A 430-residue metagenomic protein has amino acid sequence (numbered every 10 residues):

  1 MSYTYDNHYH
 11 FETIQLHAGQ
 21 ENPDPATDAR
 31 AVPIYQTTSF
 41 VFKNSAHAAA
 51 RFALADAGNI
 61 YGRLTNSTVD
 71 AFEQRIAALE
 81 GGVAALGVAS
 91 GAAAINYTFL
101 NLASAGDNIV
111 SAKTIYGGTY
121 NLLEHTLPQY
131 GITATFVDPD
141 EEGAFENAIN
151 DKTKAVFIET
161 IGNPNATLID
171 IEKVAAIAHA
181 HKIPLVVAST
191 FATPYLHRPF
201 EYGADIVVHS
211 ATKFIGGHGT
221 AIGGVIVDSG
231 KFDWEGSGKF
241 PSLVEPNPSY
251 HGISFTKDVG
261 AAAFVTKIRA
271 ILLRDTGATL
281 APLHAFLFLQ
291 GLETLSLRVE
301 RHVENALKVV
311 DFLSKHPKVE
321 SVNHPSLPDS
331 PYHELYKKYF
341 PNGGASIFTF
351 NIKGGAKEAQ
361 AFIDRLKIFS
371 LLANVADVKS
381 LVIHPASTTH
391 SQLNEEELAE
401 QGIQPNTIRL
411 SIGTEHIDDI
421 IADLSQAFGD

Functional and structural regions predicted by a protein language model:
S2, E12, V83, E124 (+5 more regions): PLP-dependent enzyme catalytic core of the Aspartate aminotransferase-like
S2-Y35, I226: Short conserved active-site loop signatures built around small residues
Y3-D6, N22-P23, A85-K315: Conserved PLP-enzyme active-site core in the AAT-like
P23, V41-S45, D233-W234, L295 (+3 more regions): Short, acidic Gly/Pro/Ser/Thr-rich loop/turn segments
N44-A93, G118-H125: Conserved N-terminal alpha-helix of the aminotransferase class I/II PLP-enzyme fold
A57, V83, H284, F288 (+3 more regions): Short amphipathic alpha-helical segments
I161, T190-A192, L327, K353 (+1 more regions): Active-site beta-loop-alpha junctions enriched in small/polar residues
V299, L307, D311-S314, K318-I408 (+1 more regions): Conserved C-terminal alpha-helix-loop-beta "cap" of PLP-dependent enzymes that closes/shapes the active-site mouth
